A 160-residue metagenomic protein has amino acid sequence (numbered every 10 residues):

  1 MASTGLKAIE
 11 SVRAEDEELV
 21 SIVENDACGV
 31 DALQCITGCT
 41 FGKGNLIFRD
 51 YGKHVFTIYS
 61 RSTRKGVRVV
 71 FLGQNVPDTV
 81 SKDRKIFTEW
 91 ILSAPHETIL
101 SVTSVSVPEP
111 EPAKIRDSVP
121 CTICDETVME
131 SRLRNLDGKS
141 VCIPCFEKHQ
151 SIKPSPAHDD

Functional and structural regions predicted by a protein language model:
M1-G5: Conserved phosphate/anionic-ligand binding catalytic regions in large, soluble enzymes, centered on
A8-E17: Phosphate-handling active-site elements
E17-I58, S62-T63: A structural-propensity feature for long, helix-poor, extended segments
T98-E109, I123-V128: Short Cys/His-rich Zn2+-coordinating modules
P108-S118, S131-L136: Short, flexible, mixed-charge glycine/proline-rich loop motifs that serve as phosphate/nucleic-acid-contacting
C121-D125, C142-C145: Short cysteine-rich clusters marking metal-coordination/redox-active sites
E130-S131, S151-I152: Short, non-ligating residues that shape and space the ligands of small metal-coordination modules and catalytic
L136-K148: Cysteine-rich micro-motifs
